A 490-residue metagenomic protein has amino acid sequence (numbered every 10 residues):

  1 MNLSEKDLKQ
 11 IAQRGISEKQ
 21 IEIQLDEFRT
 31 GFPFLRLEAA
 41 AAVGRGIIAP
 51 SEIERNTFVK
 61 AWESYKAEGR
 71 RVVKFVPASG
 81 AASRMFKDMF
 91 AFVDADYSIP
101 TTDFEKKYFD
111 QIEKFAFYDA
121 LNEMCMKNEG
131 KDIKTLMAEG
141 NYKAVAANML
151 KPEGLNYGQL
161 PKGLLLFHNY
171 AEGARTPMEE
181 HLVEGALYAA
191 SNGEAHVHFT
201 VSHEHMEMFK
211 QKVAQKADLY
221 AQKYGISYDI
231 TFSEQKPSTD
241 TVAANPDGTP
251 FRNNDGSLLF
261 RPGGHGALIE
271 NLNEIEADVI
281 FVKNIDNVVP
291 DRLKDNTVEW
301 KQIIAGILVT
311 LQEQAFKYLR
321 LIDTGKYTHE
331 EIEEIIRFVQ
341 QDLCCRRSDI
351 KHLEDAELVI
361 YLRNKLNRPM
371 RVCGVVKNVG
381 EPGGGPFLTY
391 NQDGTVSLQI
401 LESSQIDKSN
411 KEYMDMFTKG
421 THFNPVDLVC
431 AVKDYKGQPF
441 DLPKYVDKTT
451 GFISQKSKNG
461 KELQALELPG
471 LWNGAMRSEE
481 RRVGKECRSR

Functional and structural regions predicted by a protein language model:
M1-G31: Generic start-of-chain signal for non-secretory N-termini
I11, G15, T30-P33, L37-V379 (+2 more regions): Domain-scale recognition of functional cores that engage charged ligands
K87-D88, A243, R292-K294, E412 (+2 more regions): Short conserved micro-motifs at the rims of enzyme active sites and ligand-binding pockets
N287, K294-V298, A305, V309 (+4 more regions): Domain-exit/linker segments immediately C-terminal to small folded modules
P369, V375-P382, Y390-Q392, V396-L466: C-terminal structured domains
Q464-G474, E479-E480: HINT/intein-family self-processing domains that catalyze protein splicing or autoproteolytic maturation of precursor
R481-C487: Conserved small/polar residues in nucleotide/adenosyl-binding loops
